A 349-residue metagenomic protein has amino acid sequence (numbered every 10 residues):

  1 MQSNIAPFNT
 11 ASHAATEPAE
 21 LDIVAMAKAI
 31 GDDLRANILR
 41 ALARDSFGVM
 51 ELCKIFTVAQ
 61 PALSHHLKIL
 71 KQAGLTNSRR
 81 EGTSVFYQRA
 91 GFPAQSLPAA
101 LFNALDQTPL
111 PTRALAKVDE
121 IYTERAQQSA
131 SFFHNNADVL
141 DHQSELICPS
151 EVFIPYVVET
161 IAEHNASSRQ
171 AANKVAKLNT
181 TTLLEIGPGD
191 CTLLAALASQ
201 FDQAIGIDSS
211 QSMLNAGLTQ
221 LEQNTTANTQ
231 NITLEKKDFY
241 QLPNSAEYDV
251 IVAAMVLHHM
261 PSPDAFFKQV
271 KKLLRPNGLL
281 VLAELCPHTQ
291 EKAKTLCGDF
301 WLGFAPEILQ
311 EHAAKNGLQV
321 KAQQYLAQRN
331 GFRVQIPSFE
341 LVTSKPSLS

Functional and structural regions predicted by a protein language model:
I5-N9, S96-H142: Amphipathic alpha-helical dimerization/coiled-coil segments that flank or bridge DNA-binding/regulatory modules
L21-A62, V85-F92: N-terminal helix-turn-helix DNA-binding core of bacterial DNA-binding proteins
C148-N179: Conserved alpha-helix/loop element of class I SAM-dependent methyltransferases that forms part of the SAM/SAH-binding
L184-Q241: Class I SAM-dependent methyltransferase SAM/SAH-binding core
Y240-I251: A short acidic, Gly/Pro-enriched loop at the edge of an enzyme's catalytic core that lines a small-molecule cofactor
V250-S262: A short SAM/SAH-binding and catalytic strip from SAM-dependent methyltransferases
D264-L279: A short glycine-rich, Lys/Arg-flanked "PGG" loop and its adjoining helix->strand segment in the class I
L279-S338: C-terminal alpha-helical "lid/dimerization" subdomain adjacent to the S-adenosyl-L-methionine
